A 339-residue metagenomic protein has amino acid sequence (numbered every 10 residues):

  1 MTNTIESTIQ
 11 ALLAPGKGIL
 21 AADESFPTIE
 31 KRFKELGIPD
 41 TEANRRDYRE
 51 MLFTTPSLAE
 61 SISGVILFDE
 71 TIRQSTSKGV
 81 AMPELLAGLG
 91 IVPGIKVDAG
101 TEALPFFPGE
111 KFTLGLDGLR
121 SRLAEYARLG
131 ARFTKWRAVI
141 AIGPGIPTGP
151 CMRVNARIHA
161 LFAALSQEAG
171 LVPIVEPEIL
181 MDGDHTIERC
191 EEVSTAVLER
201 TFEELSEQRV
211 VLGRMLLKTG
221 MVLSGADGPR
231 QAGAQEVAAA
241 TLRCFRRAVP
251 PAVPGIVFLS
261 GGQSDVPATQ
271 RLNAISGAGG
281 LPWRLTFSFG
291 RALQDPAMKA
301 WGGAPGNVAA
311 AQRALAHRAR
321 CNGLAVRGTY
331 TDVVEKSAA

Functional and structural regions predicted by a protein language model:
M1-L129, I142, R230, A234 (+4 more regions): Alpha/beta catalytic barrel-like cores
Q10, I38, R157-P177, D182 (+3 more regions): Glycine/serine-rich loop-strand microenvironments at binding/catalytic pocket rims
T41, W136, V175, L217 (+1 more regions): Conserved, mostly hydrophobic/aromatic
V65, T134, P173-I174, M215 (+2 more regions): Hydrophobic residues within beta-strands of alpha/beta enzymes
D69, A138, T219: Residues that line or immediately flank small-molecule/substrate-binding pockets and catalytic motifs
A99, I140, I179, M221-L223: Short, histidine-centered active-site or binding-site loop motifs used for metal coordination, general acid-base
L119-E204: Helix-rich catalytic cores of soluble enzyme domains
M181-A252: Catalytic core of soluble alpha/beta enzymes
